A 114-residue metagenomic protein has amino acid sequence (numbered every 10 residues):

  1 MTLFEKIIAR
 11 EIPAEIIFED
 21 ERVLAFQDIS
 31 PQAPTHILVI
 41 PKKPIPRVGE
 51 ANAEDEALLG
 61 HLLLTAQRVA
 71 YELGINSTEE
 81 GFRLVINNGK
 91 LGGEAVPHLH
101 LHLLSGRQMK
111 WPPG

Functional and structural regions predicted by a protein language model:
M1-G114: HIT superfamily nucleotide-processing domains
